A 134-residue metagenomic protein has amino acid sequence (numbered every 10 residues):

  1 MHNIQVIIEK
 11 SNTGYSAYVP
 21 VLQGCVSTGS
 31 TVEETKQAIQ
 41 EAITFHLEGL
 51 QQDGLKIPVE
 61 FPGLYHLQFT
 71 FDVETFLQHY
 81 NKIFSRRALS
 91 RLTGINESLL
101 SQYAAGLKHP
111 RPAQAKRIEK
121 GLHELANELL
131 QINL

Functional and structural regions predicted by a protein language model:
M1-L55, V59: DNA-contacting interfaces and partner/effector-binding or oligomerization modules in DNA-centric proteins
M1-N3, Q40-A104, K108-A113, K120 (+1 more regions): Short, charged, surface-exposed hinge/linker loops at domain edges that act as mobile lids or interdomain connectors
